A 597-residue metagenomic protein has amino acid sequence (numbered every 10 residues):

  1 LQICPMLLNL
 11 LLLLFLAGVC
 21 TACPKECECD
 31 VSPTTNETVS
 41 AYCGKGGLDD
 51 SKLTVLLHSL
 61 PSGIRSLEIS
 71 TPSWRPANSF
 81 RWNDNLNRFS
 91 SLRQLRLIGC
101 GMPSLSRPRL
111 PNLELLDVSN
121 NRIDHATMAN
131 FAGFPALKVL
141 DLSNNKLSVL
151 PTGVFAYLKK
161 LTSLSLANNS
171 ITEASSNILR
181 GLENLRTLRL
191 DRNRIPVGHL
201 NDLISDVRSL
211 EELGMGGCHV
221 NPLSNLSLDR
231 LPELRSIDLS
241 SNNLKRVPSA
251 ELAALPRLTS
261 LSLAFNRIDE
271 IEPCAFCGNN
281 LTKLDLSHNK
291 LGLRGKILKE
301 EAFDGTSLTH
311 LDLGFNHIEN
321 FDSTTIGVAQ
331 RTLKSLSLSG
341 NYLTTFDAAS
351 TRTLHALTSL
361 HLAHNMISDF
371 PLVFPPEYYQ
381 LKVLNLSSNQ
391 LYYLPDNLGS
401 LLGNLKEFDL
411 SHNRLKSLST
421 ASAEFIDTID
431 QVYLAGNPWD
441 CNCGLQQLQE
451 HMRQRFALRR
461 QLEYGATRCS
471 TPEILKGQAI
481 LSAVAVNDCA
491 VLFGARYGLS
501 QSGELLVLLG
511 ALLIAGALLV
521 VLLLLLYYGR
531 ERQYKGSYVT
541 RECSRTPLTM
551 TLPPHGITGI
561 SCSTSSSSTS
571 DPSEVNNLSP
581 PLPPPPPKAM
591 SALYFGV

Functional and structural regions predicted by a protein language model:
L7-V597: Extracellular leucine-rich repeat
